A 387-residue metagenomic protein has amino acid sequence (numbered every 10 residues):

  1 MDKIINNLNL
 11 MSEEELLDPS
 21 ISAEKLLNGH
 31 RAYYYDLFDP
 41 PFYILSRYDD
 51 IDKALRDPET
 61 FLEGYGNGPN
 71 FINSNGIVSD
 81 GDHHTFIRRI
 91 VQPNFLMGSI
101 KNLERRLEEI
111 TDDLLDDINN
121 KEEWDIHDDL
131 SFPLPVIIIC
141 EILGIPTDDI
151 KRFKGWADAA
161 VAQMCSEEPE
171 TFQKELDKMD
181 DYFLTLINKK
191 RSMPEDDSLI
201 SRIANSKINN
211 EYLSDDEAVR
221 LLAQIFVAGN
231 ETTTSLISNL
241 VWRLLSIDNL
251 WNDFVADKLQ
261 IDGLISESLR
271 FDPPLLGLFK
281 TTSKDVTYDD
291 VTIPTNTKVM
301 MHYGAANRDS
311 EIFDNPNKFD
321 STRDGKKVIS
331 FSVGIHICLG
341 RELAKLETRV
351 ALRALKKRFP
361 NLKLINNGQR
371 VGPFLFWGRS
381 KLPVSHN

Functional and structural regions predicted by a protein language model:
M1-N387: Cytochrome P450
